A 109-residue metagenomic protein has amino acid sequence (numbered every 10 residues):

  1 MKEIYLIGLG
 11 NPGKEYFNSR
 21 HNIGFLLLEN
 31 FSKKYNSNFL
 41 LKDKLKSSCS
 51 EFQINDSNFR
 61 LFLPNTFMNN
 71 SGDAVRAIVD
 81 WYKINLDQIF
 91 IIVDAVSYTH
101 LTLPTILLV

Functional and structural regions predicted by a protein language model:
K2-N70, K83-L86: N-terminal catalytic or cofactor-binding beta/alpha core of small enzyme domains
G8, I92-A95: Generic enzyme active-site microenvironment
G13, S97-Y98: Short, active-site-adjacent cap segments at secondary-structure transitions
H21, V93, H100: Histidine-centered active-site/metal-ligand motif
V75-I78: Phosphate-binding/switch loop-helix module in NTP-utilizing enzymes
I89: Conserved Lys-Pro-Asp/Glu-containing loop-to-beta segment of HAD-superfamily phosphomonoesterases, centered on
T99-T105: Conserved small/polar residues in nucleotide/adenosyl-binding loops
